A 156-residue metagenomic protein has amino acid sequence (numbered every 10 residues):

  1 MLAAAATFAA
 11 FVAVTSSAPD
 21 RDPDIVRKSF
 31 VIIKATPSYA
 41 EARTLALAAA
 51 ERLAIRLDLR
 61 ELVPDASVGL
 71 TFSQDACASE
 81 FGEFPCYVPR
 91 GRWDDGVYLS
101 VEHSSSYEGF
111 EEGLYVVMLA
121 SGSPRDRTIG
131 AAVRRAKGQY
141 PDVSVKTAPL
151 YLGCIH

Functional and structural regions predicted by a protein language model:
L2-A10: Hydrophobic helical h-region of N-terminal Sec-dependent signal peptides in bacterial secretory/periplasmic proteins
F11-H156: Acidic/polar low-complexity segments and flexible, solvent-exposed patches
